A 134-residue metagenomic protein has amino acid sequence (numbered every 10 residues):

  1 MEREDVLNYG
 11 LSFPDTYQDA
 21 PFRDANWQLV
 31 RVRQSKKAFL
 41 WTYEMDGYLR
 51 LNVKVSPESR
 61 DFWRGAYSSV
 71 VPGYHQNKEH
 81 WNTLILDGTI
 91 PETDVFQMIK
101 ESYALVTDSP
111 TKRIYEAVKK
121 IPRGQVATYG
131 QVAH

Functional and structural regions predicted by a protein language model:
M1-H134: Charge-dense, helix-prone N-terminal extensions
